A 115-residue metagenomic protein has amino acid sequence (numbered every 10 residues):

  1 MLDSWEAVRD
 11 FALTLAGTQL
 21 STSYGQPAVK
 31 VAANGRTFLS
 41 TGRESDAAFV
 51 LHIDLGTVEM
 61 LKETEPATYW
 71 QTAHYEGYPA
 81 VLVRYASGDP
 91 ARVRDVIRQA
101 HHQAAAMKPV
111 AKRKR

Functional and structural regions predicted by a protein language model:
M1-R115: Charge-dense, helix-prone N-terminal extensions
